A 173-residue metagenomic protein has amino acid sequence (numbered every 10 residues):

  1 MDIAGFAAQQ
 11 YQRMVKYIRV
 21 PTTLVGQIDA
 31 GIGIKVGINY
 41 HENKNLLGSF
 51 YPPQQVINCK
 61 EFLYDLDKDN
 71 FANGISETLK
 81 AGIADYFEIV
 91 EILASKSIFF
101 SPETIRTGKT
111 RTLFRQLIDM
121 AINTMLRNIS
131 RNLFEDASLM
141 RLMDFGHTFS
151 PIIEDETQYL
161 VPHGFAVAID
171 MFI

Functional and structural regions predicted by a protein language model:
M1-I3: Glycine-rich nucleophile elbow surrounding the catalytic serine of serine-hydrolase chemistry
G5-P102: A glycine/threonine-rich phosphate-anchoring loop and its flanking beta-alpha core in nucleotide/phosphate-binding
F100-I173: Active-site segments that bind and position negatively charged phosphate/pyrophosphate groups
